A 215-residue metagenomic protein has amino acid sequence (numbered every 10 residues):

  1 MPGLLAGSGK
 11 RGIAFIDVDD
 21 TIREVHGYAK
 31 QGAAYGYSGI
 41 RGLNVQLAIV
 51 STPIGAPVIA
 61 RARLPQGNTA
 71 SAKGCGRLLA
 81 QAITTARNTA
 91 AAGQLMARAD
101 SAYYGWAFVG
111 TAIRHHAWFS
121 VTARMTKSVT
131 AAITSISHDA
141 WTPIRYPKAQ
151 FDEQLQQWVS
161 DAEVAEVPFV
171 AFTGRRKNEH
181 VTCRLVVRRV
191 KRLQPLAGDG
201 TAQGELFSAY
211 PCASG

Functional and structural regions predicted by a protein language model:
M1-I49: Active-site-proximal, Lys/Arg-enriched surface segment that forms a nucleic-acid-binding/basic interface patch
G12-I22, P57, L95-Y104, F119 (+2 more regions): Short, conserved catalytic/metal-binding motifs centered on acidic residues
V18-D20, I49-T52, R61-L64, A99 (+1 more regions): Glycine-rich, histidine-containing beta strand-loop boundary motifs that form or position
V25-Q31, V58-R63, W106-A112, A131-I136: Short acidic, glycine/serine/threonine-rich loops at helix termini
A33-A90: Electropositive, glycine- and tryptophan-enriched low-complexity nucleic-acid-binding patches
G36, F108, A202-Q203: Generic recognition of flexible, low-complexity loop/linker segments
T69-T130: Domain-level cores of phosphate- or acyl-group-handling catalytic modules
S120-R124, S128-G215: An anionic, glycine-rich sequence signature occurring as long contiguous blocks
